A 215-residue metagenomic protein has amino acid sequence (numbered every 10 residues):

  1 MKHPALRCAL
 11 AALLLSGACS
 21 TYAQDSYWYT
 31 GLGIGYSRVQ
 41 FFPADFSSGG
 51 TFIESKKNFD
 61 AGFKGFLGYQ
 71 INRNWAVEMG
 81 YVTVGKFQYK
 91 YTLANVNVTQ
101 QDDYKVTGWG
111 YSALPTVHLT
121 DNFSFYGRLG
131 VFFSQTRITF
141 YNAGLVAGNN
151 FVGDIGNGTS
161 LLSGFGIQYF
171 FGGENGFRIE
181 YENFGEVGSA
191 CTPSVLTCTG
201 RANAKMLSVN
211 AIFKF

Functional and structural regions predicted by a protein language model:
H3-A5, Y22-F215: Gram-negative outer-membrane beta-barrel domains
